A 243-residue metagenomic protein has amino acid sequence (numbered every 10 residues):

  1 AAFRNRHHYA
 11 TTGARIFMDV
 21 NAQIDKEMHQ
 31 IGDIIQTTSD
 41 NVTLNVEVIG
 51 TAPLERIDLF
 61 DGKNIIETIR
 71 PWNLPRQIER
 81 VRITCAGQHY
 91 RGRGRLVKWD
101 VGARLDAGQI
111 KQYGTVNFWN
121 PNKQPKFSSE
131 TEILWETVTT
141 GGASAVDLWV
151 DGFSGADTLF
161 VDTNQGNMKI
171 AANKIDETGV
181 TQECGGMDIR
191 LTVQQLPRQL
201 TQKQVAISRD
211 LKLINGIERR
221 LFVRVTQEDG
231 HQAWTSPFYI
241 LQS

Functional and structural regions predicted by a protein language model:
A1-S243: C-terminal functional module detector
